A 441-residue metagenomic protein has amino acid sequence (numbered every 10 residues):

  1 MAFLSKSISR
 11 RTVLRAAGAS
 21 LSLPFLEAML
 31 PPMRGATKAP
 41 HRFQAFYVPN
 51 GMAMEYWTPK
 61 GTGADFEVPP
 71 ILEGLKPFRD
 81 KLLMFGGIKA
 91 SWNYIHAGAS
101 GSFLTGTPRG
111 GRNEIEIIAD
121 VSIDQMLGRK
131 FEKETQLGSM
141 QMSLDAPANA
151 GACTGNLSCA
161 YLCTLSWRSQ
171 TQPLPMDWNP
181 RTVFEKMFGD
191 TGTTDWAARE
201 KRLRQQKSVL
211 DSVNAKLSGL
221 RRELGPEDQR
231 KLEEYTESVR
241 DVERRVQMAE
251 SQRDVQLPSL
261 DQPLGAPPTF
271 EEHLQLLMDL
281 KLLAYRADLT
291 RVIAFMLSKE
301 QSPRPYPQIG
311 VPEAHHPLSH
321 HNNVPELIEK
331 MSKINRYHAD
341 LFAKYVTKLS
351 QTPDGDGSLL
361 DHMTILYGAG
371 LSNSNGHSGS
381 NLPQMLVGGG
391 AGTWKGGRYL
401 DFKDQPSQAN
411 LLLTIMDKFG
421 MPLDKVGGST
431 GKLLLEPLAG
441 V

Functional and structural regions predicted by a protein language model:
M1-V441: Ligand-binding pockets and gating/stacking loops
